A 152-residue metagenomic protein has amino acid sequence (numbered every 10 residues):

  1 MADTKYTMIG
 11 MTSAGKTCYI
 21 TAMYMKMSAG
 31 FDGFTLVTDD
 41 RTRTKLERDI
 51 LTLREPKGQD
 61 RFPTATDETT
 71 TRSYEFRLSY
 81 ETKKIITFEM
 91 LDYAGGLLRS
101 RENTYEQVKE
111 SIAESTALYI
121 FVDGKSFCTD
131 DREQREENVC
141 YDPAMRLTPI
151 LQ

Functional and structural regions predicted by a protein language model:
M1-E68, R72-S73, S79-F88: Conserved G1/Walker A P-loop phosphate-binding module
D3-M8, S13, I20-V37, S115 (+1 more regions): Conserved GTPase G-domain substructure that encodes guanine base recognition and part of the catalytic core, centered
T52, E110, M145, P149: Charged/polar, solvent-exposed surface patches and flexible loops
T64-Y119, K125-E136, A144: Switch II of P-loop NTPase G domains
